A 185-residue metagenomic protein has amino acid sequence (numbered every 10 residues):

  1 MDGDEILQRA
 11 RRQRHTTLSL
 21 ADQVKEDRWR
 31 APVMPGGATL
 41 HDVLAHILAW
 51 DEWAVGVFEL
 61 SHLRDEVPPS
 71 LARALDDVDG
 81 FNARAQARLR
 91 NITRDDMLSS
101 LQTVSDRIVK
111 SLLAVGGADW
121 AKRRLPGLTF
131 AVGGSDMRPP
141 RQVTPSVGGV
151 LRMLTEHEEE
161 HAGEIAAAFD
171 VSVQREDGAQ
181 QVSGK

Functional and structural regions predicted by a protein language model:
M1-G3, Q86-N91, P140-V147: A short, mixed-charge helix-start or loop-turn motif at secondary-structure junctions
M1-T16: Extreme N-terminal tail/first-helix region
I6-A10, R94-L101, L151-L154: Hydrophobic packing residues in well-ordered alpha-helices of helical domains and bundles
R14-K25, D51-E59, Q102-G116, E159-F169: Structural signal for well-ordered, non-membrane alpha-helices
R30-G80, R123-K185: Short, contiguous alpha-helical
V78-L125: Acidic/histidine-rich alpha-helical segments that form the ligand environment of transition-metal centers
